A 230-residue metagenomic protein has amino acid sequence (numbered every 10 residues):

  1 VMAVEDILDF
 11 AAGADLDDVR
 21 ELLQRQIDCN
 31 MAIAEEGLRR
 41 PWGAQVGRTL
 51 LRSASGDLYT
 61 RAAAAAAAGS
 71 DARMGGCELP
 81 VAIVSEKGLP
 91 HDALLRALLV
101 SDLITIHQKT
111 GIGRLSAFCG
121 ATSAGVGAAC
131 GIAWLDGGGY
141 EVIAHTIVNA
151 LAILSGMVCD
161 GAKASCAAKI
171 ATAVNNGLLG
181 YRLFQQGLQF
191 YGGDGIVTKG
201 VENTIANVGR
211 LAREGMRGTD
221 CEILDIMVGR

Functional and structural regions predicted by a protein language model:
V1-G75, D194, V201-R230: Generic N-terminal targeting/processing segments that precede catalytic cores or assembly contacts
C29, P41, Q45, I132-R230: Functionally critical mobile loop/hinge segments
R52-A63, P90-K109, I147-G156: Acidic-glycine-rich active-site phosphate/pyrophosphate-binding loop
A68, T105-L115, V158-A162: Glycine/charged-rich beta-loop-alpha catalytic/anionic-binding loops adjacent to active sites
A68-I83, G120-S123: Conserved phosphate/anionic-ligand binding catalytic regions in large, soluble enzymes, centered on
R73, L94-L98, G113-A124, K169: Active-site nucleophile and cofactor-binding loops and adjacent substrate-binding regions of central metabolic enzymes
G76-P90, C130-G137: Alpha-helical support elements that line or immediately flank enzyme active sites and cofactor-binding pockets
